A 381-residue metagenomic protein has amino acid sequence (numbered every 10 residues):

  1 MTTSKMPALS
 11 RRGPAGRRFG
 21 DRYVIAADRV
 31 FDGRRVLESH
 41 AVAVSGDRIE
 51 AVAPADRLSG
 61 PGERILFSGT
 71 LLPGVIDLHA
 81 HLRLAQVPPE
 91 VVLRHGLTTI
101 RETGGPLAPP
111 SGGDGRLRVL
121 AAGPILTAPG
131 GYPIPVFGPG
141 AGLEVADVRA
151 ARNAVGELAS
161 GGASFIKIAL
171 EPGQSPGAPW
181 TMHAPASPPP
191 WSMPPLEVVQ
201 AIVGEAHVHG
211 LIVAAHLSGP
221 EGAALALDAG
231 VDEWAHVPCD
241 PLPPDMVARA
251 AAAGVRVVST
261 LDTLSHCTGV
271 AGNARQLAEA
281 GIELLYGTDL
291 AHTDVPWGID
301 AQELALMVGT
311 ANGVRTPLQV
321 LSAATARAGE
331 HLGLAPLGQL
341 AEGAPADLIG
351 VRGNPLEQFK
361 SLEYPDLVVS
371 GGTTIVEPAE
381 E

Functional and structural regions predicted by a protein language model:
M1-L58, G353-Q358, T373-T374: N-terminal metal-binding scaffold of metallo-dependent hydrolase/deaminase domains
F19-I25, R57-P88, R94, T98: Replace "His-x-His-based motif
D28, A324-A326, E342-E381: C-terminal cap of metal-dependent C-N hydrolases
P73-R83, A206, I212-S218: Histidine-centered catalytic micro-motifs
H81-Q86, P106-P110, T127-P129, P172-G177 (+4 more regions): Active-site environment of divalent metal-dependent phosphoester hydrolases
P89-L211, A253-T260: Divalent-metal coordination cores built from histidine and acidic residues
G96, L227-W234, A251-V257, A280-E283 (+1 more regions): Glycine-enriched alpha-helix->loop->beta-strand junction motifs that scaffold or abut catalytic
G272-N354: His/Asp/Glu-enriched, well-ordered alpha-helical/loop segment that forms or immediately abuts the divalent-metal
